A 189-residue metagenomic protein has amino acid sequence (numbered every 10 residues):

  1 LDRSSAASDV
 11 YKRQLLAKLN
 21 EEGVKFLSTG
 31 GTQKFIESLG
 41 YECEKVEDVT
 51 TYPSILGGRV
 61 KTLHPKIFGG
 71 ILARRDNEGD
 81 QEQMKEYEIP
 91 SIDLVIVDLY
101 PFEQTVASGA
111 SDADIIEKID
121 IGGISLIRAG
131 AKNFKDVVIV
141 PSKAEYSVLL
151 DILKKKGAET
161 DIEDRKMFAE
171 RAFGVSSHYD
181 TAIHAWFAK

Functional and structural regions predicted by a protein language model:
L1-A7, Y11: Single conserved hydrophobic/aromatic residue that forms the stacking wall/gate of nucleotide- or nucleobase-binding
S5, K18, P65-L72, D112: Short, basic, glycine/proline-bearing loop/turn elements
S5, K25-G30, E44-D48, A73 (+4 more regions): General beta-strand structural signal in soluble alpha/beta enzymes
D9, V24, G30-K34, Y41 (+5 more regions): Short, ordered loop/turn segments at secondary-structure junctions
L15-E21, E37: Surface-exposed amphipathic alpha-helices with a cationic face
G31-P101: Glycine-rich nucleotide/cofactor/substrate-binding loop typically near the N-terminus or early in the first domain
I89-K189: Internal alpha/beta core interface subdomains
